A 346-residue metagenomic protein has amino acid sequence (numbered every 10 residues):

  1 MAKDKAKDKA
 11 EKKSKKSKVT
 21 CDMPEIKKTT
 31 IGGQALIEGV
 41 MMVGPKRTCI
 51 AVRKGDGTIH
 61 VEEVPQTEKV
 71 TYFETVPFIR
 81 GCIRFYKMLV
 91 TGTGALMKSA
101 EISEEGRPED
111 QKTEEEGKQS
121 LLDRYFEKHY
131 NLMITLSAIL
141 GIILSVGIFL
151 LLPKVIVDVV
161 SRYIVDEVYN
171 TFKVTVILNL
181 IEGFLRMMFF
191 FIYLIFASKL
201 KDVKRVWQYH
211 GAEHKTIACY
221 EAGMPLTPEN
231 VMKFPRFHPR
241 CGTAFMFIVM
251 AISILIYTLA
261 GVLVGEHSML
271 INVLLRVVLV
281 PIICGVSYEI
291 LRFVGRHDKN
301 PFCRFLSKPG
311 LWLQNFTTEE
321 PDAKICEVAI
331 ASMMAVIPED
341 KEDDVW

Functional and structural regions predicted by a protein language model:
A2-Q111, E115: Divalent-cation
K3, K13, C21-L36, V40-M42 (+4 more regions): Polar-ligand-bearing catalytic/cofactor-coordination segments of membrane-embedded or membrane-tethered inner-membrane
R84, M88, A95, S99 (+3 more regions): Hydrophobic alpha-helical transmembrane segments
F85, L89-T113, K118-L122, H129-L132 (+5 more regions): Multi-pass alpha-helical transmembrane bundle typical of ion/small-solute transporters and intramembrane aspartyl
L121-K128, V157-L180, G261-L274, F293-R304 (+1 more regions): Membrane interface segments of multi-pass transport proteins and intramembrane proteases
Y130-G147, F234-L259: Transmembrane alpha-helical segments and their cytosolic interface motifs in multi-pass membrane proteins
L144-Y169, V249-L275, P281-C284, Y288: Juxtamembrane "helix exit" motif at the C-terminal ends of alpha-helical transmembrane segments in multi-pass membrane
